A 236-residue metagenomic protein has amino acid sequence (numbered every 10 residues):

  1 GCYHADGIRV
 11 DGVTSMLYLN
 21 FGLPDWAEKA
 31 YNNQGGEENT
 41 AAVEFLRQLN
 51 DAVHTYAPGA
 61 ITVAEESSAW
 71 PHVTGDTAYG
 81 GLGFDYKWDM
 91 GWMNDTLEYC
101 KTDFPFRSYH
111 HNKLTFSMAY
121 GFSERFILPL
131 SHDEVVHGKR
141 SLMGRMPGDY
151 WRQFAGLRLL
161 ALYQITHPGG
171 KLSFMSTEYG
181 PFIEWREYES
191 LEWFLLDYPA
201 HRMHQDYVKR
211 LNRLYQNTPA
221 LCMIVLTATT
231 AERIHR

Functional and structural regions predicted by a protein language model:
G1-G12: Substrate-binding cleft of carbohydrate-active enzyme catalytic domains
H4-D6, P24-Y188, L195, Q216-R236: Conserved alpha/beta catalytic core and glycan-binding cleft of carbohydrate-active enzymes
N20-F21: Conserved catalytic-core motifs of eukaryotic protein kinase domains, centered on the activation segment
P199-M223: Catalytic cores of secreted or luminal carbohydrate-active enzymes
